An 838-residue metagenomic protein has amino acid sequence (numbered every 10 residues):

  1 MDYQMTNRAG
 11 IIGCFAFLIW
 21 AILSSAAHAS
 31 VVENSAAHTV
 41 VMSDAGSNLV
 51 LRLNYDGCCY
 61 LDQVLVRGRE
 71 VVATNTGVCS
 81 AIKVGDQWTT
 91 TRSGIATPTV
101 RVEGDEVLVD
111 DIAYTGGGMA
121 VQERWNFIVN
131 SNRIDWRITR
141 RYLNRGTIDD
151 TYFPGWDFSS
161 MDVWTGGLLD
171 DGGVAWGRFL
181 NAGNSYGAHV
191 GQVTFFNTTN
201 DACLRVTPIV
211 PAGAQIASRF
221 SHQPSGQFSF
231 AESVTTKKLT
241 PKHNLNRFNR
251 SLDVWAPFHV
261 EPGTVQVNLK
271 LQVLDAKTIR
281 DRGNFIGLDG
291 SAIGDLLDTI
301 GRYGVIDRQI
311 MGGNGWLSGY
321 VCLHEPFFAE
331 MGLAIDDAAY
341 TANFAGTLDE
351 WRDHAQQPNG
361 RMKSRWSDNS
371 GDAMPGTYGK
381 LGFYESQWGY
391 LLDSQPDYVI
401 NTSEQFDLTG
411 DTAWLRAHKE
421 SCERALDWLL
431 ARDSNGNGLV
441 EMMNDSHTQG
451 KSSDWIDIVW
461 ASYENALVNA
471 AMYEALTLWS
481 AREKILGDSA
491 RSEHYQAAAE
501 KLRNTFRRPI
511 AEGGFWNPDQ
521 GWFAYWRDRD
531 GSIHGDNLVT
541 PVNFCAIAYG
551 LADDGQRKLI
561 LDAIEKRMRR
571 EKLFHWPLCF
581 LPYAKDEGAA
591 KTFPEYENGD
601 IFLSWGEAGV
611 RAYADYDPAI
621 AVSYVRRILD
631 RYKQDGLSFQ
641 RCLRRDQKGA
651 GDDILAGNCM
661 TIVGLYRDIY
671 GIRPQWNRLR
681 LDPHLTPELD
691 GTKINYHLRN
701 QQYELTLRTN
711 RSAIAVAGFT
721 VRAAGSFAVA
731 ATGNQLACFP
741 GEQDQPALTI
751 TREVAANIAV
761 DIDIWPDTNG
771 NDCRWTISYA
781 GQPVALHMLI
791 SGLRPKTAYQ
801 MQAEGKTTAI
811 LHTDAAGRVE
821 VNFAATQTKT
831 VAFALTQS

Functional and structural regions predicted by a protein language model:
A29-E106, D111, G116, S131-R133 (+4 more regions): Beta-strand-rich N-terminal accessory domains
V32-A36, S43, L143, T147 (+1 more regions): Beta-strand-rich recognition/accessory modules
N34-S35, A45, T76, A81-Y152 (+3 more regions): Extended, loop-rich substrate-binding clefts of extracytoplasmic carbohydrate-active enzymes
T91-S93, V102-D105, A608-Q837: Non-catalytic C-terminal accessory modules of carbohydrate-active enzymes
M119-V121, S131-G187, A724-G733: Acidic (Asp/Glu-rich), glycine- and aromatic
R282-R416, H534-Y549, K591-R626: Substrate-binding groove/exosite segments of carbohydrate-active enzymes
R308-E325, K363-G389, L439-N465, F515-V542 (+2 more regions): Carbohydrate-binding/catalytic loop surfaces
P358-K363, S434-M443, E464, A471-F580 (+4 more regions): Catalytic cores of carbohydrate-active enzymes
